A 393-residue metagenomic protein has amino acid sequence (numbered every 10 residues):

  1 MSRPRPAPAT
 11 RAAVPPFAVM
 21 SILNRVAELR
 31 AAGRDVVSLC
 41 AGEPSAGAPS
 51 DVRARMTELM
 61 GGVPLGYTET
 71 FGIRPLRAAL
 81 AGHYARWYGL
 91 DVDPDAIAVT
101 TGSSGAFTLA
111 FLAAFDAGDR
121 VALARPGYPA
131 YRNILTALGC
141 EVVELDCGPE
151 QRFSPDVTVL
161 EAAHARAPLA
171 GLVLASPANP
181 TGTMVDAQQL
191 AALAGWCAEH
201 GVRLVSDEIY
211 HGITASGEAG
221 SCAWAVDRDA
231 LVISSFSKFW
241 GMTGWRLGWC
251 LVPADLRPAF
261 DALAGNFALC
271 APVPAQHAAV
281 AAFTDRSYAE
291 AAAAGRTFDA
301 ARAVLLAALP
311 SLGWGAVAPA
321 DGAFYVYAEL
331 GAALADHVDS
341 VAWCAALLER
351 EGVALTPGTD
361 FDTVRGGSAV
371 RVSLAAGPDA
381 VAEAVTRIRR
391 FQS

Functional and structural regions predicted by a protein language model:
S2-G102, L109, A282-D285: N-terminal small-domain helix-loop-helix segment of the aminotransferase-like
G82, D336-H337, A346-L355, F361-S393: PLP-dependent enzyme catalytic core of the Aspartate aminotransferase-like
D95, L112-L174: PLP-dependent aminotransferase-like
L123, E144, L204-S206, S234 (+2 more regions): Hydrophobic residues in well-ordered beta-strands that form the structural core
L138, E199-H200, E351: Helix C-cap/helix->beta junction micro-motif
G148-E218: Active-site phosphate-binding strand-loop segment of PLP-dependent enzymes
R228-R296, L306-L309, F391-Q392: Conserved core segment of the aminotransferase class I/II
V280, R296-L306, V317-G331: Conserved glycine-rich beta-strand-loop-beta hairpin in the small C-terminal domain of fold type I
